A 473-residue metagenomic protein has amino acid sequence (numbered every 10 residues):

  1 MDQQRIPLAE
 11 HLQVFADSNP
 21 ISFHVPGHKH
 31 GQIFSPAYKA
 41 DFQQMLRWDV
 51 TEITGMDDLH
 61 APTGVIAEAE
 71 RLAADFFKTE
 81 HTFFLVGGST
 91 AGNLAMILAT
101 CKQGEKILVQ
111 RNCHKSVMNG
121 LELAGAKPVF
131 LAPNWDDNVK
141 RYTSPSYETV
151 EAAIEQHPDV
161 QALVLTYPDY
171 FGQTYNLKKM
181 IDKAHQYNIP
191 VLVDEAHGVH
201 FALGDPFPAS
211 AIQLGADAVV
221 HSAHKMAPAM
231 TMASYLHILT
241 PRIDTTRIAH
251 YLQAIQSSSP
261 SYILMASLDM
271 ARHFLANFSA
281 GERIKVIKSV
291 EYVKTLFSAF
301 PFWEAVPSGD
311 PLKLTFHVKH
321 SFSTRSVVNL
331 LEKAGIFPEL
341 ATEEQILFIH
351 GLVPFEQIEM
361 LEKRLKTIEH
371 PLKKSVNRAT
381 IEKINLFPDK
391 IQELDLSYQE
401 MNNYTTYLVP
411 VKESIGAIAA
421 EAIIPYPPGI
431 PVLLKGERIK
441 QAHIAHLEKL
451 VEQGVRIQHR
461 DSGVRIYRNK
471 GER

Functional and structural regions predicted by a protein language model:
M1-T63: N-terminal "arm"/small-domain region of PLP-dependent enzymes with the aminotransferase-like
L46-G88: Conserved N-terminal alpha-helix of the aminotransferase class I/II PLP-enzyme fold
H81-E105, G120: Conserved beta-loop-alpha segment that forms the PLP phosphate-binding cup at the N-terminus of a helix
E105-D159, L165: PLP-dependent aminotransferase-like
K140-H200: Active-site phosphate-binding strand-loop segment of PLP-dependent enzymes
I212-A249, Q256-S267: Active-site PLP attachment segment
R272-A305: Conserved PLP-dependent catalytic core of the aminotransferase class-I/II
T295-R438, H446, L450-V455: Conserved C-terminal alpha-helix-loop-beta "cap" of PLP-dependent enzymes that closes/shapes the active-site mouth
